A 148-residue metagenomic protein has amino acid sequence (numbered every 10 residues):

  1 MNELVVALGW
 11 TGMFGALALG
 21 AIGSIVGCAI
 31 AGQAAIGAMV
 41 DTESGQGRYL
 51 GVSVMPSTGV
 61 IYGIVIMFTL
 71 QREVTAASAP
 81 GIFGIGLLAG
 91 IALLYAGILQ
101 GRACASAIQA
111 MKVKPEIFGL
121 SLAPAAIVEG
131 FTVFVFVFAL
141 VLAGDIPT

Functional and structural regions predicted by a protein language model:
M1-T148: Hydrophobic, small-residue-rich transmembrane alpha-helices and their short perimembrane loops in multi-pass membrane
